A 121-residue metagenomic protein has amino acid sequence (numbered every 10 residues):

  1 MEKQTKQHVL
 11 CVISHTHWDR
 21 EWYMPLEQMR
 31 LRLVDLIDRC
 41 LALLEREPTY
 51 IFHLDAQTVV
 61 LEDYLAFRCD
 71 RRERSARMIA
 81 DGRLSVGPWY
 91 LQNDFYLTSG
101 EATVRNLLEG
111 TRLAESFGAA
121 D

Functional and structural regions predicted by a protein language model:
M1-D121: Carbohydrate-active enzymes and regulators
